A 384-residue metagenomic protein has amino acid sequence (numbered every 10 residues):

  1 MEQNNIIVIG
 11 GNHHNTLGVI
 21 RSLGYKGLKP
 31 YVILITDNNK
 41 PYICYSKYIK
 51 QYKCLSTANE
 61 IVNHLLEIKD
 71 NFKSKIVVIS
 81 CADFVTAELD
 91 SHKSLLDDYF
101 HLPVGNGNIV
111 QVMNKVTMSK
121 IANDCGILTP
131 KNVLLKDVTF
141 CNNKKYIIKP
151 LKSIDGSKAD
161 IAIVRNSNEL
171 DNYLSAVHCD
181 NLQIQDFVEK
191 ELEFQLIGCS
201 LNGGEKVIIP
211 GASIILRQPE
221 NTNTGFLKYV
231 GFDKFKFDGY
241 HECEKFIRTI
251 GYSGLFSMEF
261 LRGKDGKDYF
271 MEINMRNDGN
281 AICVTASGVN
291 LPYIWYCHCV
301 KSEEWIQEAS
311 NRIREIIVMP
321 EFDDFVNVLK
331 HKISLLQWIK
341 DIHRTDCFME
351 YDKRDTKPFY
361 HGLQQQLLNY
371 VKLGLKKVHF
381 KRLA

Functional and structural regions predicted by a protein language model:
M1-V104, F359, Q366-F380: ATP-binding N-terminal substructure of ATP-dependent carboxylate-amine bond-forming enzymes
K29-I33, T129-P130, L182: Hydrophobic anchor at the start of a short beta-strand that flanks the dinucleotide cofactor-binding loop
K50-E60, N132-L135, A162-R165: Short acidic-hydrophobic, aromatic-tinged amphipathic segments that line or gate anion-handling sites
L95-I161: A conserved helix-loop-beta module that forms one wall/lid of the active-site cleft in ATP-utilizing catalytic domains
K131, K145-Y173, E193-Q195, L216-G231: Glycine-rich phosphate-binding loop of ATP-grasp-fold ATP-dependent ligases
N168, D186-G251, N274-C299: ATP-dependent carboxylate/phosphate-activation module, predominantly the ATP-grasp catalytic core and closely related
S253-D265: A short glycine-rich, hydrophobically flanked beta-strand micro-motif that places a catalytic Asp/Glu for divalent metal
C297-A384: Peripheral (often C-terminal) accessory segments that flank ATP-dependent C-N-forming ligase machineries
